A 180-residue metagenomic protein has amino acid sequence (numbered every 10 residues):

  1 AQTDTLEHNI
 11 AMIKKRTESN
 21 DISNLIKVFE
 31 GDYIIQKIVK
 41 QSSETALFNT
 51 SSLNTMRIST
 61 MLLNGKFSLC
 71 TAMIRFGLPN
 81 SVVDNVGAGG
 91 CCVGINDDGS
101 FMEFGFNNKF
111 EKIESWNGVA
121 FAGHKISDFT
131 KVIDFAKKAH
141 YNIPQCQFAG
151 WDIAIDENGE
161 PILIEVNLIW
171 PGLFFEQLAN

Functional and structural regions predicted by a protein language model:
A1-N54: Active-site nucleotide/adenylate-binding loops and adjacent lid/helix of ATP-dependent enzymes
Q2-T3, I74-F76, E165-W170: Short beta->alpha transition motifs characteristic of CBS
I13-S23, F48-N49, L53-D134: ATP-dependent carboxylate/phosphate-activation module, predominantly the ATP-grasp catalytic core and closely related
Y33, Q147-A149: PAS/PAS-like sensory domains
Q36, W151, I164: Active-site flanking residues adjacent to catalytic metal/cofactor-binding acidic residues
K40, G65, G77, L168-P171: Short, glycine-/Ser/Thr-/acidic-enriched flexible segments
E44-L47, K137-H140, G150-D152: Generic recognition of flexible, low-complexity loop/linker segments
K109-C146, I155-N180: C-terminal active-site "lid" helix and adjoining low-complexity regulatory extension at the edge of ATP-using catalytic
